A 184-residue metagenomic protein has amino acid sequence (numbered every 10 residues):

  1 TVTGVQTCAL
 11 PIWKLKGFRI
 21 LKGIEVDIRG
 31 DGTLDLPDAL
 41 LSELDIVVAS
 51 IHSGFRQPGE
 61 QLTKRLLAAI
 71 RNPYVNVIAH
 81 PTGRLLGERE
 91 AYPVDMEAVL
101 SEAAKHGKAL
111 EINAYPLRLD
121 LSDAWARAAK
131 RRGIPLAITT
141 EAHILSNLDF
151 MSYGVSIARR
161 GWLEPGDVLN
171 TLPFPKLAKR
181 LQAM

Functional and structural regions predicted by a protein language model:
T1-C8: Single conserved hydrophobic/aromatic residue that forms the stacking wall/gate of nucleotide- or nucleobase-binding
V5, G17-E25, I46-H52, N76: Divalent metal-dependent hydrolysis catalytic cores, especially in the metallo-beta-lactamase
A9-I28, L169: Phosphate/diphosphate-binding loops
I12-F18, R132, G161-L163: Short helix-capping segments at alpha-helix termini
G23, N113, T139, V168-T171: Residue-level detector of family-conserved "landmark" positions at structurally sensitive sites
G23-G32, L86-E88, L172-M184: Flexible glycine/acidic-rich beta-alpha junction loops that bind and position SAM and/or redox cofactors in anaerobic
L34-A142, N147-D149: Domain-core and long-helix interface of multi-subunit machines
D149-M184: Mid-to-C-terminal alpha-helical segments outside catalytic/metal-binding sites
